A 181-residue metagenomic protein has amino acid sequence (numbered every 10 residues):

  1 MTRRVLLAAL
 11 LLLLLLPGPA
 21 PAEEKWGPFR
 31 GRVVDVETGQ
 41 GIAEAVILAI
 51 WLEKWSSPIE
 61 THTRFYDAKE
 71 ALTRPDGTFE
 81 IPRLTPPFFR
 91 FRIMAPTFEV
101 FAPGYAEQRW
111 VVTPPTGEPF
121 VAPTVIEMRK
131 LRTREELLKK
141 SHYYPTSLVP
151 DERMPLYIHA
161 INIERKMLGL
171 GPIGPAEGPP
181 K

Functional and structural regions predicted by a protein language model:
M1-L7: Bacterial N-terminal signal peptides that target proteins for export
A8-L16: Bacterial N-terminal signal peptides
L16-P28, R32-I42, V149-P180: Beta-strand-rich domain onsets/edges
E23, I59-H62, P87-F91: Short consensus segments that form the blades of beta-propeller domains, in both extracellular/periplasmic
E37-E60: Short, ordered, surface-exposed loop/turn motifs in non-cytosolic proteins
W55-R83: Short, acidic Ser/Thr/Gly-rich low-complexity loop/linker segments typical of extracellular and cell-surface proteins
P87-P114: A short, solvent-exposed loop/turn motif at the edges and junctions of modular extracellular/periplasmic domains
P114-S147: Extracellular beta-sheet/turn segments enriched in Thr/Pro/Gly and aliphatic residues
